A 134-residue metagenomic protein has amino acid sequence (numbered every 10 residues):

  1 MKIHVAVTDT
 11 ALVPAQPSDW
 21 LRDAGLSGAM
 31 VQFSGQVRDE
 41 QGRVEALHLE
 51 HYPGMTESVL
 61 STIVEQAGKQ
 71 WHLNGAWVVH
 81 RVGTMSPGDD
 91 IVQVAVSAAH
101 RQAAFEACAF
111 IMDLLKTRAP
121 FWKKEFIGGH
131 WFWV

Functional and structural regions predicted by a protein language model:
M1-D90, A98-A109, D113-V134: N-terminal, polar/charged subdomain of small-to-medium soluble alpha/beta proteins
V94: Phosphate/diphosphate ligand-binding glycine-rich loop within oxidoreductases
